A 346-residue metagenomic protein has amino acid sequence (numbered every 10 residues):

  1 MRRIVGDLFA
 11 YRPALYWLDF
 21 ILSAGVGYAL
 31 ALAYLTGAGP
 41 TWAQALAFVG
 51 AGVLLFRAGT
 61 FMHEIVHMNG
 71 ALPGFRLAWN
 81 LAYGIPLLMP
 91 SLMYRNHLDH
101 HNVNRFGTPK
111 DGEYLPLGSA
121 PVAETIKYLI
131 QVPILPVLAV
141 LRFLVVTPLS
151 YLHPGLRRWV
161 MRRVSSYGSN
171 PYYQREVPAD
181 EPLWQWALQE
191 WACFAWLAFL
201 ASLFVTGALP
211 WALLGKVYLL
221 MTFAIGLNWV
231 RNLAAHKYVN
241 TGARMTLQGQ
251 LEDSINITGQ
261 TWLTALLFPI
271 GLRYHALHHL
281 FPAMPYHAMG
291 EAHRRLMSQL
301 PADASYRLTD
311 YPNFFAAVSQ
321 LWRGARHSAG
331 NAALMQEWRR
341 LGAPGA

Functional and structural regions predicted by a protein language model:
M1-G52, I85-L214, H287-A346: Non-catalytic, topology-defining segments of multipass membrane proteins
V5, V239-A243, L280, S298: Polar-ligand-bearing catalytic/cofactor-coordination segments of membrane-embedded or membrane-tethered inner-membrane
T36-P40, I65-P73, L152, K237-G242: Membrane-interface elements of multi-pass transporters and channels
G52-I65, M89-M93, K216-M245: Transmembrane alpha-helical segments that form the membrane-embedded catalytic/substrate-channel core of multi-pass
G59-H67, M93-R105, N232-N240, P269-M284: Histidine-centered catalytic micro-motifs
G70-L88, K110-T125, R244-T261: Juxtamembrane helix-capping/reentrant segments at transmembrane boundaries
L72-A78, H101-N102, K127-L138, E176-V177 (+3 more regions): Juxtamembrane/interfacial segments around transmembrane helices
P90, S166-D180, T246-Y274: Active-site-proximal inter-transmembrane loops
